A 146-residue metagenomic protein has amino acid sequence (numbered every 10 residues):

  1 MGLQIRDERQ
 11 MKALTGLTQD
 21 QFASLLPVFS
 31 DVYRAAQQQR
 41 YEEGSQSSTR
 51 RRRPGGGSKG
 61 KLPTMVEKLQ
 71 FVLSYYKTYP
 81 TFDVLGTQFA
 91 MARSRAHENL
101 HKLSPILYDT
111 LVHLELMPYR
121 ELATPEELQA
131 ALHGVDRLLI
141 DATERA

Functional and structural regions predicted by a protein language model:
M1-A146: Short alpha-helical elements
